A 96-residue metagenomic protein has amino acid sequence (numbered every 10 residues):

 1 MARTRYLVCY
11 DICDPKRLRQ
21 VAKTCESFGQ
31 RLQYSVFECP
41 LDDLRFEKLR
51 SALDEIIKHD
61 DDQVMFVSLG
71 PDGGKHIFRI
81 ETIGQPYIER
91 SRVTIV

Functional and structural regions predicted by a protein language model:
M1-L32, V36, P40-L44: Extended, hydrophobic alpha-helical segments
V8, I12, V36-C39, K48 (+3 more regions): Intrinsically disordered, low-complexity regions enriched in small/polar residues
L18, L49, H76: Short acidic, gly/pro-rich beta-turn/loop elements at beta-sheet edges and active-site/ligand-binding grooves
K23-T24, R50-E55, I80-T82: Intrinsically disordered, low-complexity boundary segments flanking structured domains
Q33, E38-D62, L69-G70: Short, intrinsically disordered low-complexity segments
I56-V96: C-terminal structural segments of small proteins and small subunits
